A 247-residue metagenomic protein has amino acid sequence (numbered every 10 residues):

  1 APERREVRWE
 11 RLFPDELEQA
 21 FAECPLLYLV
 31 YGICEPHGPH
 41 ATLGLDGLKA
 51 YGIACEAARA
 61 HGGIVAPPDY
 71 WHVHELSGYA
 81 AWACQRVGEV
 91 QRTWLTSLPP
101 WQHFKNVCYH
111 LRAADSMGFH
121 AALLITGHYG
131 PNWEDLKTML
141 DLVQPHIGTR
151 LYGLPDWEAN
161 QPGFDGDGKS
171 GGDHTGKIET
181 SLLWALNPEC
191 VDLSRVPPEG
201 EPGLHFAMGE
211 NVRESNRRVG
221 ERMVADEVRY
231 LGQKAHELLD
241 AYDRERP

Functional and structural regions predicted by a protein language model:
A1-L123, G127-P247: Extended, histidine- and acidic-residue-enriched regions that form the cofactor-binding/catalytic faces
